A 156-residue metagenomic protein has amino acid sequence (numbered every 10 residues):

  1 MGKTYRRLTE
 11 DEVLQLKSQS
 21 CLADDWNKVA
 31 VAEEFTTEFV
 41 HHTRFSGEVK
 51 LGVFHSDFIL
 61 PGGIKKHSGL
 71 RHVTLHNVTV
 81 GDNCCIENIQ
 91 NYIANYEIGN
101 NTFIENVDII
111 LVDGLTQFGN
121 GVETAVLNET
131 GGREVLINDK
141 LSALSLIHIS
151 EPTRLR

Functional and structural regions predicted by a protein language model:
M1-F54: N-terminal segments that cap or nucleate solenoid repeat domains
C21, C84-C85: Generic recognition of cysteine residues
T37, P61-G62, H72, Q90: Residues that act as N-cap/strand-start positions at coil-to-secondary-structure junctions
T43, V49, F54-H55, S68 (+9 more regions): Residues at the loop-to-beta-strand transition
I64-K66: Blade-loop segments of beta-propeller domains
N120-G131, R154: Beta-strand/loop edge motif enriched in small/polar residues
T130-R133, I137-A143: Contiguous, non-catalytic segments that form substrate-binding/exosite surfaces or channel walls
L144-R156: Residue-level detector of conserved catalytic or cofactor/ligand-binding positions in enzyme active sites
